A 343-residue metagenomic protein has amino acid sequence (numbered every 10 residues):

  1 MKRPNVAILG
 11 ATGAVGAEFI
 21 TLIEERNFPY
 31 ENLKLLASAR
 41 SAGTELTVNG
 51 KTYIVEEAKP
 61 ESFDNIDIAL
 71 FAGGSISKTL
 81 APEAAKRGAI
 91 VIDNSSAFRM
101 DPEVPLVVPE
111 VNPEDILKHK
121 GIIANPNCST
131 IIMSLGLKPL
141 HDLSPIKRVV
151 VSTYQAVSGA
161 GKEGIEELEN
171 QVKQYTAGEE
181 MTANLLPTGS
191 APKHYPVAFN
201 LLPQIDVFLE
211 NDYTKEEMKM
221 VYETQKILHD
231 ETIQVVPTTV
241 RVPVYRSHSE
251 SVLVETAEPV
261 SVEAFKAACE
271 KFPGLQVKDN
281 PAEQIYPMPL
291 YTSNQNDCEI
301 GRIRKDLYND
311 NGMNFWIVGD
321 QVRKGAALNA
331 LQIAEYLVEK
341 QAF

Functional and structural regions predicted by a protein language model:
M1-P192, T232-Q234, A267, Q284 (+5 more regions): N-terminal Rossmann-like NAD(P) cofactor-binding subdomain of oxidoreductases, focused on the glycine-rich
A11, F19, G136, V197 (+5 more regions): General structural feature for long, well-ordered alpha-helical segments within catalytic domains of soluble enzymes
L117-A124, N200-N211, F315-I317: Helix-loop-beta segment of a Rossmann-like dinucleotide-binding subdomain
I123-I132, D212-V221, G325-N329: A glycine-rich, Thr/Ser-enriched phosphate-binding loop motif common to dinucleotide/cofactor-binding enzymes
G159-K162, L209-D212, V244-S247, V262-E263: Short acidic/glycine-rich loop or secondary-structure boundary segments that cap or lie
P192-V244: Oxyanion-binding "anion nests"
T232-F343: C-terminal active-site/capping subdomain that shapes the small-molecule cofactor and substrate pocket of enzyme
